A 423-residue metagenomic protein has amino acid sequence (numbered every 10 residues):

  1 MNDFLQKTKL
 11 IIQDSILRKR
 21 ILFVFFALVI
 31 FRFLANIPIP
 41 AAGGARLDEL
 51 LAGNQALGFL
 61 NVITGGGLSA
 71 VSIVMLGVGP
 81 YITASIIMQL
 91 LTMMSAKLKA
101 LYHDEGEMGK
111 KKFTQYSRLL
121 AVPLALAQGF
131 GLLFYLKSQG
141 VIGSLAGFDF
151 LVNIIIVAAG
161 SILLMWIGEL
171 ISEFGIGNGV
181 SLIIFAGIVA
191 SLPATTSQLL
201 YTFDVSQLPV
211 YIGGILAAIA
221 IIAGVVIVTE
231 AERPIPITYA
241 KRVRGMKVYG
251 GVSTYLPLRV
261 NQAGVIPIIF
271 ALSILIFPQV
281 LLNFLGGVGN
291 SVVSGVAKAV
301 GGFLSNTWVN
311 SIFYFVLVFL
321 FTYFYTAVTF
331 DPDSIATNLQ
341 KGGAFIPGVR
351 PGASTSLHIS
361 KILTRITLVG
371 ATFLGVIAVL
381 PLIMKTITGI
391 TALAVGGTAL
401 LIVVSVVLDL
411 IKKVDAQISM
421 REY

Functional and structural regions predicted by a protein language model:
M1-Y423: N-terminal cationic and glycine-rich segments that engage phosphates or anionic surfaces
